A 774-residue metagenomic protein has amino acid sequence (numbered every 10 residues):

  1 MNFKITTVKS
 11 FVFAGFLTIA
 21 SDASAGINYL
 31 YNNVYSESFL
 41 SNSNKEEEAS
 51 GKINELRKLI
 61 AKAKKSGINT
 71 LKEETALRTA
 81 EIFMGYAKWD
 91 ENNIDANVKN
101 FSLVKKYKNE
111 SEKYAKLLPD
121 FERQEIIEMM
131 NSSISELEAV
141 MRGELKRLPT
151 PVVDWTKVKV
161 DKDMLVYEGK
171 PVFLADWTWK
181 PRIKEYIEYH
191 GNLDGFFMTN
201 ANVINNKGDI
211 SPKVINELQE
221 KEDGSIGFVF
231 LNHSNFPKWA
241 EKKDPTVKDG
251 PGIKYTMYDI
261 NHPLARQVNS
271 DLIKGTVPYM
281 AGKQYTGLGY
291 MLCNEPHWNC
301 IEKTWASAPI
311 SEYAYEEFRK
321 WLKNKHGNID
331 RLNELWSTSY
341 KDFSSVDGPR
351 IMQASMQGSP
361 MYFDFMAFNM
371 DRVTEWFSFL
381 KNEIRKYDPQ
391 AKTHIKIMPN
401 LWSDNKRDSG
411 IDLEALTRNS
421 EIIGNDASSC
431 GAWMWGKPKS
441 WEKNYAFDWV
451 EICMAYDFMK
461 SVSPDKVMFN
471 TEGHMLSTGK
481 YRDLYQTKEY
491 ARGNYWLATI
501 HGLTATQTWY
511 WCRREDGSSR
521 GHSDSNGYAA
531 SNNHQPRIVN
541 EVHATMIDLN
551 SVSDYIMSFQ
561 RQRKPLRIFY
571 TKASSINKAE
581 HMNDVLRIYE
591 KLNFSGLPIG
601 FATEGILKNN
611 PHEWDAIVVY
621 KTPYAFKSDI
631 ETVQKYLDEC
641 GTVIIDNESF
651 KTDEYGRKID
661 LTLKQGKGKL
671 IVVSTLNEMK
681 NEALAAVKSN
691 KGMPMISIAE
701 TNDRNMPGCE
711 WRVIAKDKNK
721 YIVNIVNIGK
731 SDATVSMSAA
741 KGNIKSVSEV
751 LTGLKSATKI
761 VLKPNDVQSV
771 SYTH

Functional and structural regions predicted by a protein language model:
A20-S21: N-terminal signal peptide c-region/cleavage motif recognized by signal peptidases
L30-Y31, Y35-W155: Non-catalytic propeptide/linker segments at domain boundaries
N100-W155, V160, P171, P296 (+2 more regions): Carbohydrate-binding surfaces of carbohydrate-active enzymes
K146-M198, L566: An acidic-aromatic substrate-binding cleft motif
P171-K180, F196-N206, G250-S270, G358-T374 (+6 more regions): The substrate-binding groove and active-site-proximal loops of carbohydrate-active enzymes, especially glycoside
D176, D223-S270, N299-N328, A415-R418 (+5 more regions): Extended substrate-binding grooves/exosites of carbohydrate-active enzymes
I183-Y279, F379-Y387: Aromatic-lined substrate-binding rim segments of carbohydrate-active enzymes
G252-I452, D457-F458: Polysaccharide-binding and catalytic clefts of secreted carbohydrate-active enzymes
